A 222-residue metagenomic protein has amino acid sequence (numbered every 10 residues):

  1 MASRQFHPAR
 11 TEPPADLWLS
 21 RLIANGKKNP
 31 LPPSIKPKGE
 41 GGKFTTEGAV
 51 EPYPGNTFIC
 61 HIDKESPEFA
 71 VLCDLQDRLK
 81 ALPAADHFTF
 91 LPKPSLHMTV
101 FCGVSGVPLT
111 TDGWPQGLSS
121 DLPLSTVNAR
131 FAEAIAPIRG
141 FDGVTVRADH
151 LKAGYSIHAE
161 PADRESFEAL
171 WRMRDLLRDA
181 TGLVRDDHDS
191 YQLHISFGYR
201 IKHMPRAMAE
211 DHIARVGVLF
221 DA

Functional and structural regions predicted by a protein language model:
A2-A222: Histidine-dependent nucleotide/RNA phosphoesterase domain, centered on the 2H-phosphoesterase fold with its duplicated
